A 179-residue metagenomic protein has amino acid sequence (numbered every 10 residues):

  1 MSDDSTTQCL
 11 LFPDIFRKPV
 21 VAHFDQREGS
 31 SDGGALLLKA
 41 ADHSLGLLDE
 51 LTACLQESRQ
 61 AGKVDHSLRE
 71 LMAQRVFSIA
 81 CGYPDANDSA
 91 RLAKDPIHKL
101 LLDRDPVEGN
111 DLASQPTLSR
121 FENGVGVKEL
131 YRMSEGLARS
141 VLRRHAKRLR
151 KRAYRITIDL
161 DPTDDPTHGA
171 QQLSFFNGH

Functional and structural regions predicted by a protein language model:
M1-H179: Dynamic "connector" segments at or just before major functional cores
